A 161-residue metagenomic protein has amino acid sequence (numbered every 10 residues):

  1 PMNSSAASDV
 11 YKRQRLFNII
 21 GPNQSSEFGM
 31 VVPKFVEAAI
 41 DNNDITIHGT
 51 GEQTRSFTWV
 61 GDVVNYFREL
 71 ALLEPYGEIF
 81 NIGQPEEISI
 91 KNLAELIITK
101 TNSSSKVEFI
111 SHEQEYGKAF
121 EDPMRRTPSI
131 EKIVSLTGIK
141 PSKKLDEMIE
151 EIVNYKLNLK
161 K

Functional and structural regions predicted by a protein language model:
P1-A7, Y11: Single conserved hydrophobic/aromatic residue that forms the stacking wall/gate of nucleotide- or nucleobase-binding
I19-P33, N43, H48, E52 (+4 more regions): Glycine/proline-rich active-site loop of Rossmann-fold NAD(P)-dependent oxidoreductases
T50, I79-F80, K91-A94, N102-R125: C-terminal "lid/loop" region of Rossmann-like NAD(P)-dependent oxidoreductases
V60, Q114-K140, K144: Conserved C-terminal active-site "lid" loop/helix of NAD(P)H-dependent oxidoreductases that clamps the redox cofactor
V63, F67, I82, L93 (+2 more regions): Non-catalytic, hydrophobic alpha-helical segments
F67-A71, A94-I97, I149-K156: Hydrophobic "lid"/C-terminal helical patch of Rossmann-like NAD(P)-dependent dehydrogenase/epimerase domains
E131, K144-K161: Amphipathic terminal alpha-helices
